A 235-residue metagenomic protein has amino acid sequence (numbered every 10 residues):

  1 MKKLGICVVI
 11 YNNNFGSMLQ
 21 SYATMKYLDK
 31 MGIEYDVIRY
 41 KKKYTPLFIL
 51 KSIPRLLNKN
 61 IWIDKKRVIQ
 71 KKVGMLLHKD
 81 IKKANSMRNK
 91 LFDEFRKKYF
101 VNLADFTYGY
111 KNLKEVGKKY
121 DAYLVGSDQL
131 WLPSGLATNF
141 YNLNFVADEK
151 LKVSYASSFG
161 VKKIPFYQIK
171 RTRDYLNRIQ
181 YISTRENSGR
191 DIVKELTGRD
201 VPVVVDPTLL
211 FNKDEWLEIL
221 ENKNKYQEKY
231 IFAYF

Functional and structural regions predicted by a protein language model:
L4-F15, L19-D174, N222: Aromatic- and Gly/Pro-rich donor/ligand-binding loops that form nucleotide- or phosphate-bearing donor binding pockets
K118-A122, Q180, K229: Conserved acidic residues
L130, S188-G189: Alpha-helix capping/helix-boundary segments
I179-E186: A short beta-strand/loop micro-motif in the catalytic core of glycosyltransferases that engages the nucleotide-sugar
R190-L209: Helix-loop-beta element that forms the nucleotide-linked donor phosphate-binding surface in glycosyltransferases
E215-K225: A short helix/loop element that forms part of the nucleotide-sugar donor recognition site in Leloir-type
N224-F235: Conserved donor-binding/catalytic core segment of Leloir-type glycosyltransferases
